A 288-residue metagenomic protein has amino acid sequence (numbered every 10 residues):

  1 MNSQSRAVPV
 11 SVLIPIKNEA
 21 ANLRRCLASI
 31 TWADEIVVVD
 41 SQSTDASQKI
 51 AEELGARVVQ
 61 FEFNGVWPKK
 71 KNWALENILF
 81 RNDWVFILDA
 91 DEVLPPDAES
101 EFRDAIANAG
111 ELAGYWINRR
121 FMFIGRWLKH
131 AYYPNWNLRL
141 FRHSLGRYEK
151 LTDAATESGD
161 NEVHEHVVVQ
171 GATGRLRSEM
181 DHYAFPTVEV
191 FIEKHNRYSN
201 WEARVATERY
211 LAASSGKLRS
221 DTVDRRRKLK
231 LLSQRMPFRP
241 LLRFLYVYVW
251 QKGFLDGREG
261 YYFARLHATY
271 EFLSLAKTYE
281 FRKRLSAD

Functional and structural regions predicted by a protein language model:
P9-S11: Cell-envelope/extracellular polymer assembly enzymes that use nucleotide-activated donors
L13-E35: Short, well-formed alpha-helical segments that are part of the catalytic scaffolds of diverse glycosyltransferases
R24, D45-L54, D97: Acidic helix N-cap motif at the loop->helix transition within catalytic regions of sugar-transfer enzymes
S29, D40-I50, F63, D89: A conserved acidic beta->alpha catalytic loop
W32, E53-G55, W136, V169: Short, structured coil segments at secondary-structure junctions
Q48-N77, R81: Conserved donor nucleotide-binding strand/loop of the catalytic core
P68-L75, N82, P95-L285: Catalytic-site signature of metal-activated, phosphate-bearing donor transferases, centered on the GT-A/GT-A-like
W84-L88: Short aromatic-hydrophobic micro-motifs that form the base-stacking/packing surface for donor nucleotide recognition
